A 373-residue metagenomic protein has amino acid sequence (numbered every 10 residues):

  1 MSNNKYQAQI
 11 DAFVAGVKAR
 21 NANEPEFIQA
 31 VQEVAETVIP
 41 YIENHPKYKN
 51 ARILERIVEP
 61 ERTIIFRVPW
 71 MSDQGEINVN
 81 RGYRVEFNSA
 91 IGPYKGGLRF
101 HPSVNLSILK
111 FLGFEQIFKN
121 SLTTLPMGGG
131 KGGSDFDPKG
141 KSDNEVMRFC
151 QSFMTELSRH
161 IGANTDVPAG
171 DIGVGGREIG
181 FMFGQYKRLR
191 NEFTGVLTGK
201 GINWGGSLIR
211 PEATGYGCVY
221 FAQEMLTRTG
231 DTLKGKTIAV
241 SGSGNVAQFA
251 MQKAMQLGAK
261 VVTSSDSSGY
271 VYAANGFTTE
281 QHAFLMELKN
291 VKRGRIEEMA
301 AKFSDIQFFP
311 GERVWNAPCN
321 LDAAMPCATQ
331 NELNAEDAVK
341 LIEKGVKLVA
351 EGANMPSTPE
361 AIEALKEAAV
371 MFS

Functional and structural regions predicted by a protein language model:
K5-A8, A22, E26-Q29, E33 (+19 more regions): Conserved active-site and cofactor/substrate-binding residues in soluble primary-metabolism enzymes
Y48-N78: Structured beta-strand/loop patches that form or line metal/cofactor-binding pockets in enzymes
E76-I117: N-terminal cap/recognition module
H101, N120-K234: Glycine/serine-rich phosphate-binding loop and adjoining beta1-alpha1 elements at the start of nucleotide-handling
A163-N164, D231-G235, C319-D322, L341-L348 (+1 more regions): Short, surface-exposed connector motifs at secondary-structure boundaries
T198-G201, G206-N320: Glycine-rich phosphate/diphosphate-binding loop of Rossmann-like nucleotide-binding domains
A328-S373: Rossmann-fold NAD(P)-binding glycine/threonine-rich loop
